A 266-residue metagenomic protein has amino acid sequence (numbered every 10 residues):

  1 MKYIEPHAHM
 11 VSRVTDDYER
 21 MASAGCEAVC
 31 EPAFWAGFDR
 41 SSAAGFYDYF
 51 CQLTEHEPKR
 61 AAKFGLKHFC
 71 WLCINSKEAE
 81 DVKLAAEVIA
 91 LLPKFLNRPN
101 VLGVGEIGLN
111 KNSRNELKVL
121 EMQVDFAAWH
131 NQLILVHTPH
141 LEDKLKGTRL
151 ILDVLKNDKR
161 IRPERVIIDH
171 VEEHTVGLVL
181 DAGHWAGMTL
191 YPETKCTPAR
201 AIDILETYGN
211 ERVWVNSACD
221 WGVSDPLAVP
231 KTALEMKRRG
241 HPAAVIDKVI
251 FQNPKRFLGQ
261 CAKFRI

Functional and structural regions predicted by a protein language model:
M1-E142, K146-L150, V154, H170 (+1 more regions): Mid-domain alpha/beta scaffold segments of enzyme catalytic cores
H9, A33-G37, L190-K195, C219-D220: Short, acidic/turn-prone active-site loops that include or flank metal/cofactor- and phosphate-binding residues
D39-S42, K195-D203, S224-D225: Short, charged, surface-exposed secondary-structure boundary motifs
A62-F64, N157-R162, Y208-G209, R238-A244: Short helix-capping segments at alpha-helix termini
L96, N100, L205-Y208, T232-H241: Active-site/ligand-binding-proximal alpha/beta "capping" segment
E121-D203, T207, R212-W214: Catalytic pocket-lining loop regions of alpha/beta-barrel enzymes, especially the amidohydrolase/enolase/GH5 lineages
Y208-P226, I246: Short acidic/histidine-rich active-site segments
P230-I266: Mid-to-C-terminal alpha-helical segments outside catalytic/metal-binding sites
